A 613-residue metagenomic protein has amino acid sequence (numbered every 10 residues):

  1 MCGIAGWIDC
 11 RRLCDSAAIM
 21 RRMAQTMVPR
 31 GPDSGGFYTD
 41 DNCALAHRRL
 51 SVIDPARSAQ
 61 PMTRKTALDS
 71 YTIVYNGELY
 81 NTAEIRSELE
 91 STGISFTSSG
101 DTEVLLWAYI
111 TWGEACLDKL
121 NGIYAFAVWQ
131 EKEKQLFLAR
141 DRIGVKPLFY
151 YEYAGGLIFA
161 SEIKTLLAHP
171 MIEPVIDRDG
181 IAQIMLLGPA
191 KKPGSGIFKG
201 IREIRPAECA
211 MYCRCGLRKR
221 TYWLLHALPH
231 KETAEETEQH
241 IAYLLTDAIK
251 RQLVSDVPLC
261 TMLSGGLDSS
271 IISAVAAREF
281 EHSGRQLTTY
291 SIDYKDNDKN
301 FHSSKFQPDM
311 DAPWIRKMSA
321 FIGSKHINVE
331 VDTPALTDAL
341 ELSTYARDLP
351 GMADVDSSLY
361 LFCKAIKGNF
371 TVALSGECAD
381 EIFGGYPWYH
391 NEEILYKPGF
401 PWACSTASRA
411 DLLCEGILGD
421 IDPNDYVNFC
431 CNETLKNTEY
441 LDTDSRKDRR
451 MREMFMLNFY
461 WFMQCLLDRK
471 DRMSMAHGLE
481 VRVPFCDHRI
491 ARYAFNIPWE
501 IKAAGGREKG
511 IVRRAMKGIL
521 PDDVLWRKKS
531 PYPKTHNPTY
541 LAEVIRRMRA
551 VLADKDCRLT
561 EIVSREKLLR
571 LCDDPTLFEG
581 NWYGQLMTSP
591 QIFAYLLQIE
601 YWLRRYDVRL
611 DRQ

Functional and structural regions predicted by a protein language model:
M1-A346, L359, K517-G518, D523 (+2 more regions): Cysteine-centered catalytic environments shared across enzyme families
M1-I4, S70, A115, A168 (+6 more regions): Adenosyl-5′-phosphate
D101-T102, N121-I123, R178, S270 (+7 more regions): Conserved glycosyltransferase catalytic-site signature
Q239-T261, A365-N369, A373, L466 (+2 more regions): Phosphate/ATP-binding catalytic cores across multiple sugar-kinase/actin-like superfamilies, primarily ASKHA
E341-Y345, Y389-N391, T539-L541: Short low-complexity, flexible loop/linker segments enriched in glycine and/or proline with clustered acidic
R347, G351-M352, M587: Long, Lys/Arg- and hydrophobic-enriched amphipathic alpha-helices
F370-D380, G384-Y386: Short acidic/histidine-rich active-site segments
F383-A407: A mobile, often basic/glycine-rich helix-loop segment that functions as the active-site lid/recognition loop
